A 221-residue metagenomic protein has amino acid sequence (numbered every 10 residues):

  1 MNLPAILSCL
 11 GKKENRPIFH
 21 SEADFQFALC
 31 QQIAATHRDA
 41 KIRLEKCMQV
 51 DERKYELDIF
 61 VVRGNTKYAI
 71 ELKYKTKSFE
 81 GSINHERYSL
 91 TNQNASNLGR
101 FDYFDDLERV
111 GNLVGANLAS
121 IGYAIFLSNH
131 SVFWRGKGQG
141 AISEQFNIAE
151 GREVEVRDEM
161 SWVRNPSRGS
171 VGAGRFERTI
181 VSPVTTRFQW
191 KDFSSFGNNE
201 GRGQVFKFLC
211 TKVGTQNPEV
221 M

Functional and structural regions predicted by a protein language model:
M1-H37: Interdomain/boundary linker segments immediately adjacent to catalytic/signaling cores
H20, D24, A28, K54 (+1 more regions): Short, well-structured alpha-helical interface segments that form or flank functional binding sites
A28-I33, A124-Q139: Catalytic lumenal/periplasmic loop and adjoining terminal transmembrane helix of membrane glycan-assembly enzymes
I33-F60: A short acidic/basic microdomain associated with nuclease active sites
R43, Y68, G122-I125: A structural signal for isolated positions on well-ordered beta-strands in alpha/beta enzyme cores
L57-L72, K77-S78: Active-site beta-strand-loop-beta-strand hairpin of nuclease catalytic cores that positions key catalytic residues
Y74-F133: Catalytic cores of nucleic-acid endonucleases
H130-M221: Non-catalytic C-terminal interaction segments of nucleic acid-processing enzymes
